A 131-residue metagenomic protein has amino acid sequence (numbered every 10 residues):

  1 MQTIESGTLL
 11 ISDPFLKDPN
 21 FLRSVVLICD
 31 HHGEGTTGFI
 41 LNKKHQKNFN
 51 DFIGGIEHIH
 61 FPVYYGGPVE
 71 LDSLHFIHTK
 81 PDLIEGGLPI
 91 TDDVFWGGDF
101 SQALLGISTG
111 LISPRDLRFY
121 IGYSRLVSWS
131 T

Functional and structural regions predicted by a protein language model:
M1-Y120, S124-T131: A short aromatic-anchored loop/beta-hairpin motif
